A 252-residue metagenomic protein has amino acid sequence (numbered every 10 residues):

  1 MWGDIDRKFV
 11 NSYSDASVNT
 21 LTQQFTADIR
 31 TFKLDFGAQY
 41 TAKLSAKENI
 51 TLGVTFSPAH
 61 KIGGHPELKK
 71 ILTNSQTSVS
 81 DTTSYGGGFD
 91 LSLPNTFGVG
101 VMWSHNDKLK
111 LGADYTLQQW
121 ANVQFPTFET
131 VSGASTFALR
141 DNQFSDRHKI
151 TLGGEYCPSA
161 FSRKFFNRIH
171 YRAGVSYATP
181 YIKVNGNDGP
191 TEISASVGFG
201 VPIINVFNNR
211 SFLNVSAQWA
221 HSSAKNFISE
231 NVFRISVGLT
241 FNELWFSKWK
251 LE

Functional and structural regions predicted by a protein language model:
M1-E252: Outer-membrane beta-barrel porins/channels
